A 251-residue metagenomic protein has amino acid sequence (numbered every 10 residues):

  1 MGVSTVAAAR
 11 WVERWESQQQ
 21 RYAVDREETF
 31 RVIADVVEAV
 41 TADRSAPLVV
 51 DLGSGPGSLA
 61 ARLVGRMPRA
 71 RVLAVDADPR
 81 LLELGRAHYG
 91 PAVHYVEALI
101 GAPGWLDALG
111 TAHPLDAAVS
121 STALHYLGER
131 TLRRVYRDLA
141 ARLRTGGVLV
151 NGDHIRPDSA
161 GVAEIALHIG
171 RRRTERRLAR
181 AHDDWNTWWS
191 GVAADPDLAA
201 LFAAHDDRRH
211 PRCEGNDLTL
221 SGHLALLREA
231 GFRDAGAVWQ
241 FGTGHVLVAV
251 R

Functional and structural regions predicted by a protein language model:
M1-R44, S58-R62: Conserved class I S-adenosyl-L-methionine
S45-G55: Conserved class I S-adenosyl-L-methionine
V50, S58-G104: Class I SAM-dependent methyltransferase SAM/SAH-binding core
V119: A conserved beta-strand element that flanks and buttresses the S-adenosyl-L-methionine
R133-T145: A short glycine-rich, Lys/Arg-flanked "PGG" loop and its adjoining helix->strand segment in the class I
G146-H154: Conserved beta-strand signature within the Rossmann-like core of class I S-adenosyl-L-methionine
I155-L224, R228: C-terminal alpha-helical "lid/dimerization" subdomain adjacent to the S-adenosyl-L-methionine
A230-R251: Core SAM-dependent methyltransferase catalytic element
